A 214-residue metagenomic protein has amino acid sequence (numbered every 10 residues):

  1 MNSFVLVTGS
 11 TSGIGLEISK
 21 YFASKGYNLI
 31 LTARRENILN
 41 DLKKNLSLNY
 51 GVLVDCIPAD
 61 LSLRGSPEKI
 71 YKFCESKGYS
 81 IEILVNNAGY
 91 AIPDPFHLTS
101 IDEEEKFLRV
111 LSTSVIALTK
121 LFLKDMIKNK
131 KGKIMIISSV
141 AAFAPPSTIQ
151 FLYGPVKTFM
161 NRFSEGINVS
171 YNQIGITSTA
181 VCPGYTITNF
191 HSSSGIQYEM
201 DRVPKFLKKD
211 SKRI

Functional and structural regions predicted by a protein language model:
T11-S12: Conserved glycine-rich cofactor-binding loop
K25-L42: Conserved glycine-rich Rossmann-like NAD(P)H-binding loop of the short-chain dehydrogenase/reductase
N87-I92: Conserved NAD(P)H cofactor-binding loop of Rossmann-fold oxidoreductase domains
P95-H97, E103-L108: Substrate-binding pocket helix/loop in short-chain dehydrogenase/reductase
T119, P155-V156: Active-site helix of classical SDR
S139: Residue(s) in the substrate-gating loop at a strand-loop-helix junction that position the organic substrate next
N168-I214: SDR active-site lid
